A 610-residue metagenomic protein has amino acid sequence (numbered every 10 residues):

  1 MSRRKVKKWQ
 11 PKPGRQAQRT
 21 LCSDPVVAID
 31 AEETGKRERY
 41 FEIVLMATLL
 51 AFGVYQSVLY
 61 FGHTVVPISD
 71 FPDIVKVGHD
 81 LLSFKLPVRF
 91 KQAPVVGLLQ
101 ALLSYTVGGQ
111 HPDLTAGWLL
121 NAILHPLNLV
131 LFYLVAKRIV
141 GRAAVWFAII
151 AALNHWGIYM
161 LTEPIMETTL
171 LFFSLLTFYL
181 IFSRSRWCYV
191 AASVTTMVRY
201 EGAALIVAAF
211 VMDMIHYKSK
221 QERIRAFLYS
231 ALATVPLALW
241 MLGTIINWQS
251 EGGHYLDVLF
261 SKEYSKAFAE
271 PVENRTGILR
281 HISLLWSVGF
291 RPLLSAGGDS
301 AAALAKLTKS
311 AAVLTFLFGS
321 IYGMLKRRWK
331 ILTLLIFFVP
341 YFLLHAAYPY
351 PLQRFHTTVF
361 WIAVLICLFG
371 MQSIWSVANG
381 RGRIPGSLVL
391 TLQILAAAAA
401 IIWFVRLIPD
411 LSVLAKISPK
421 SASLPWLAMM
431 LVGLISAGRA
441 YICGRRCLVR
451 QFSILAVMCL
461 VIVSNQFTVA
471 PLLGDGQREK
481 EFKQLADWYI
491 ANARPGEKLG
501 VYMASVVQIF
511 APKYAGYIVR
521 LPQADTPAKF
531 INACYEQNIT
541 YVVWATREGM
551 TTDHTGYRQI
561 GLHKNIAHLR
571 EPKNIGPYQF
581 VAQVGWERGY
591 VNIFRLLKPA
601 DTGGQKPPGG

Functional and structural regions predicted by a protein language model:
V54-S57, G370-S373, Q393-Q477: Transmembrane alpha-helical segments
Y55, R225-T315, F404-L407: Membrane-lumen/periplasm interface segments of specific transmembrane helices in polyprenyl phosphate-linked
G62-K76, P87-L103, H111-T115, W248-Y255 (+2 more regions): Extracytoplasmic catalytic/substrate-binding loops of multi-pass membrane glycan-assembly enzymes
S69, K91-P94, G117-L124, W146-L153 (+4 more regions): Multi-pass, polyprenyl lipid-linked donor-dependent membrane glycosyltransferases
P94, L98, G108-V130, M160 (+3 more regions): Loop-to-helix entry region of an early transmembrane alpha helix in multi-pass inner-membrane enzymes
L129-F132, S287-R328, V339, G370-S373 (+2 more regions): Hydrophobic, aromatic-rich transmembrane alpha-helices and their immediate juxtamembrane boundary segments
Q477-E479, I490-R520, T540-M550: Short periplasmic/luminal acceptor-recognition loop of GT-C membrane glycosyltransferases, typified by
V543-G610: Aromatic/acidic, Gly/Pro-rich catalytic loop(s) in extracytoplasmic/lumenal soluble domains of multi-pass membrane
